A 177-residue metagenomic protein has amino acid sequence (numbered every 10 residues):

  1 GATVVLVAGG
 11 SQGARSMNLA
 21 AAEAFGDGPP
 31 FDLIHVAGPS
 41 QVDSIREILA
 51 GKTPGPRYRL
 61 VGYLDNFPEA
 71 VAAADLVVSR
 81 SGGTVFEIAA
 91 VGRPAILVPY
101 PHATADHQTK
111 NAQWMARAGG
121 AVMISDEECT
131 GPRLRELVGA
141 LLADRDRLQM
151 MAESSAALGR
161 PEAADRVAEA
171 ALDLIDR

Functional and structural regions predicted by a protein language model:
G1-S79, T109-Q113, R117, I124-R133: Donor-nucleotide binding loops and adjacent catalytic segments primarily of GT-B fold Leloir glycosyltransferases
P39-S40, P101, P161: Residues in the short beta-alpha loop(s) of Rossmann-like NAD(P)-binding domains
P68, V85-R93, Q113: Short alpha-helical segment that forms part of, or immediately flanks, the ligand-binding pocket in carbohydrate-active
A72-A74, I88-V98, A118: Conserved donor-binding/catalytic loop of nucleotide-activated donor transferases
V77-S79, P94-A105: Short hydrophobic beta-strand element within catalytic cores of glycosyltransferases and related nucleotide-activated
T130-A143, A168, L172: Two-component system phosphotransfer/interaction surface
R147-P161: A short, well-ordered alpha-helix in the C-terminal region of glycosyltransferases
R160-R177: C-terminal alpha-helical cap of glycosyltransferases
